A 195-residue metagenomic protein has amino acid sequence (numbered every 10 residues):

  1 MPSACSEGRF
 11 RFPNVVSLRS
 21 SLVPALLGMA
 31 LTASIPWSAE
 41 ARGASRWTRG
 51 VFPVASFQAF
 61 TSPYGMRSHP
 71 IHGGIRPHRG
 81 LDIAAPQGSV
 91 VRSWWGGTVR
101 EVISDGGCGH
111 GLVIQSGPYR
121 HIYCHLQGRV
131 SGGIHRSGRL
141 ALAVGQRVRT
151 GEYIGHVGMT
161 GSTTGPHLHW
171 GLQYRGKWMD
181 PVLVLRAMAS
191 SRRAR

Functional and structural regions predicted by a protein language model:
M1-F57, A194-R195: Non-catalytic extracellular/periplasmic "stalk" and linker regions immediately N-terminal to catalytic or recognition
P36-G111, S116-G117, T150, M159 (+3 more regions): Surface-exposed, glycine-biased beta-strand/turn segments
H78, H125, H167-G171: Histidine-centered divalent metal-coordination motifs
D82, V113, I122-H125, H156 (+1 more regions): Conserved beta-strand positions that form and line the central face of beta-propeller blades
R92, V102, G117-G151: Short histidine-centered loop motifs in beta-beta connectors
M159, W170-R175: Short, exposed beta-strand-loop hairpins at the edges of beta-sheets in extracellular/periplasmic proteins
Q173-R193: Short peripheral tails and domain-boundary helices/loops at the edges of structured domains
